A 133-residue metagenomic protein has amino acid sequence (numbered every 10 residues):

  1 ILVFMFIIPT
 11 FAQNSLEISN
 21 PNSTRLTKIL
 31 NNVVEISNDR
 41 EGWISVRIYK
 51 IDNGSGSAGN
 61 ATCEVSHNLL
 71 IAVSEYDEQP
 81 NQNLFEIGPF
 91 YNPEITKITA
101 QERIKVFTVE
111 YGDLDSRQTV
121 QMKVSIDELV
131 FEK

Functional and structural regions predicted by a protein language model:
I1-I7: Sec-dependent N-terminal signal peptides
I8-A12: Sec/Tat signal peptide C-region and signal peptidase I cleavage site
Q13-K133: Exposed acidic/polar residues on beta-strands and adjacent loops within beta-sheet cores, strongest in beta-propeller
